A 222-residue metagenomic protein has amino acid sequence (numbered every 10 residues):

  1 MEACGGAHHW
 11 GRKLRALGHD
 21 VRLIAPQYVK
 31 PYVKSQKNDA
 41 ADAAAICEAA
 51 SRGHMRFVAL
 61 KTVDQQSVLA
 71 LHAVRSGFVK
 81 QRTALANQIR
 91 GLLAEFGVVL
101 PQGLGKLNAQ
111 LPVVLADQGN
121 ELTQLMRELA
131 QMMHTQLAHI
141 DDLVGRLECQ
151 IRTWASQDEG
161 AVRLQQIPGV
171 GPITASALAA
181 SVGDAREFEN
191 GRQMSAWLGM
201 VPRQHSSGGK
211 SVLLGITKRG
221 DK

Functional and structural regions predicted by a protein language model:
M1-K222: A detector of single, family-specific signature residues that are central to catalytic or substrate-handling motifs
